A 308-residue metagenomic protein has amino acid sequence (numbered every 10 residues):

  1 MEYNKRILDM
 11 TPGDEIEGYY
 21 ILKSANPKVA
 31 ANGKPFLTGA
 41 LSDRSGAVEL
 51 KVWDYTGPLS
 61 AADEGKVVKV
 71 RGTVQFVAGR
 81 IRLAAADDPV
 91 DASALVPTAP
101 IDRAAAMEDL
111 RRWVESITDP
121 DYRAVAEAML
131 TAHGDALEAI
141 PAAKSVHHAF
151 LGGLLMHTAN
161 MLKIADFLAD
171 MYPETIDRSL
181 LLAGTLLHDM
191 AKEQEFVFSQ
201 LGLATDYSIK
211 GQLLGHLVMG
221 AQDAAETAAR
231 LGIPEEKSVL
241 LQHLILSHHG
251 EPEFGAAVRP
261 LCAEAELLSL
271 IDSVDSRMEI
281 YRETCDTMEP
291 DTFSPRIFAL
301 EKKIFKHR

Functional and structural regions predicted by a protein language model:
M1-I16: OB-fold nucleic-acid-binding modules
E15, V67-K69, S273: Residue-level marker of beta-strand positions
Y20, G65, M161, I245 (+1 more regions): Divalent metal-coordination and catalytic microenvironments
S24-F36, A47-P97: OB-fold single-stranded nucleic acid-binding module
T38-D43, F198: Short, acidic/hydrophobic/Gly-rich beta-strand patch recurrent on exposed beta strands that often constitutes part
V90-G211, E251: Acidic/His-rich, divalent-metal-binding segments that scaffold phosphate/diphosphate chemistry
V146, M156, F167-M288: Divalent metal-dependent catalytic cores for phosphoryl transfer on phosphate-bearing substrates
S269, D291-R308: N-terminal intrinsically disordered, cationic/polar leader segments that include organellar targeting peptides
